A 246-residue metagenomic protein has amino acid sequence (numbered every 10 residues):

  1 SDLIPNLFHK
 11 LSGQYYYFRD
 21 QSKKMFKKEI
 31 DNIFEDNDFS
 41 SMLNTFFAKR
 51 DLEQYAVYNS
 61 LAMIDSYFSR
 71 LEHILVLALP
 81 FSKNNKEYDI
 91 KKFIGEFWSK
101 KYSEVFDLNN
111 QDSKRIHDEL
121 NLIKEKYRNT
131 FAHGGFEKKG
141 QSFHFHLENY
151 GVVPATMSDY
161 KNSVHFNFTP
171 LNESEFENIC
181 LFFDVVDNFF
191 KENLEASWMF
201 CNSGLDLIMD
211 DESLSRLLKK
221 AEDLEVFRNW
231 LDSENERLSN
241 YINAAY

Functional and structural regions predicted by a protein language model:
S1-Y58: Charged alpha-helical initiation segments
K10, Q14-Y17, S69, E119 (+3 more regions): Charged, amphipathic alpha-helical oligomerization/scaffolding segments
E53-S82: Short, hydrophobic, well-ordered secondary-structure elements
E72-L79, N129-G140, K191: Charged/polar positions within long, soluble alpha-helices
V76-E96, E137-L147: Short acidic alpha-helical/loop segments enriched in Asp/Glu that coordinate divalent cations
E87-I116: Active-site-proximal segments of catalytic enzyme domains that coordinate small-molecule cofactors or metal ions
I116-G151: Histidine-centered, metal-coordinating catalytic motifs and their short helical/loop contexts
P154-Y246: Polyanionic, low-complexity intrinsically disordered segments
